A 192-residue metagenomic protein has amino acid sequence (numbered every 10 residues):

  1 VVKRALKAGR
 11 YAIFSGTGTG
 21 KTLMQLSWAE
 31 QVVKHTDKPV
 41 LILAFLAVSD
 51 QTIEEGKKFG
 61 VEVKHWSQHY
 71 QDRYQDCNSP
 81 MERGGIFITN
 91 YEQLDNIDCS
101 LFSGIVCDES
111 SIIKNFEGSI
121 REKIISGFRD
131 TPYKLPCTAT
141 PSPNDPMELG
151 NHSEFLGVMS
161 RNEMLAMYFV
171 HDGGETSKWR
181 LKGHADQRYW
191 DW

Functional and structural regions predicted by a protein language model:
V1-F14: Conserved pre-motif I regulatory segment
K3, S27, Q31: Active-site signature of alpha/beta-hydrolase-fold catalytic machinery across serine- and Asp/Cys-nucleophile hydrolases
Y11-G16, L41, L135: Short hydrophobic/aromatic beta-strand immediately N-terminal to the Walker A/P-loop
T19-W28, T36-G60, P143-L149: Conserved Walker A/P-loop ATP-binding site and its immediately adjacent core in helicase/helicase-like ATPase domains
D37-P39, K58-F59, Q75, G104 (+2 more regions): Conserved P-loop NTPase motor "coupling/switch" region that bridges the ATPase
A47-Q71, L156-S160: Conserved helix-turn-beta segment of the N-terminal RecA-like "Helicase ATP-binding" lobe in SF1/SF2 helicases
Q71-F87: Conserved motor-coupling elements within RecA-like helicase/translocase cores
G85-G127: Conserved RecA-like ASCE ATPase "motif II neighborhood" in helicase/translocase motors
